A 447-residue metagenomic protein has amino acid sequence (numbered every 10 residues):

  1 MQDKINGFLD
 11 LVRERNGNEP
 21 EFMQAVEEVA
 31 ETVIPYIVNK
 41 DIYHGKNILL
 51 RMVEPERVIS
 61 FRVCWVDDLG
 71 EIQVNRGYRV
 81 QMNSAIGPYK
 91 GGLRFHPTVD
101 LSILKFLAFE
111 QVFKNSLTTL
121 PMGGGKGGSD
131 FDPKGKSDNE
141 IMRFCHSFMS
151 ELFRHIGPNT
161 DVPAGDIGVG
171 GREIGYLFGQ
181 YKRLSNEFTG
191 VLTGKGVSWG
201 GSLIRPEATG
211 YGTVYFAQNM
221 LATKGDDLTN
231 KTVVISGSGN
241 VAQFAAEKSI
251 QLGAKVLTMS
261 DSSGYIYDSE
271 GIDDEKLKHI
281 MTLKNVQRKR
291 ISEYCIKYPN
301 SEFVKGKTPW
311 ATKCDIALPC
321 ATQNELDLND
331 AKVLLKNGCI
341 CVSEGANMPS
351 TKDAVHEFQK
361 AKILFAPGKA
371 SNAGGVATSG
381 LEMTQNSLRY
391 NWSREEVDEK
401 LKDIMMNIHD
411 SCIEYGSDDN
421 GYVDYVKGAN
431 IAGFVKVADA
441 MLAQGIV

Functional and structural regions predicted by a protein language model:
M1-L203, K436-G445: N-terminal ligand-binding/catalytic initiation module
Q2-A25, M220, L335-V447: Adenosine-phosphate binding glycine-rich loop
D3, G17-Q24, E28, Y43 (+23 more regions): Conserved active-site and cofactor/substrate-binding residues in soluble primary-metabolism enzymes
V33, L104-L107, L177, T213-L221 (+4 more regions): Buried hydrophobic packing segments
Y78-R79, P121, G128, T160-D161 (+8 more regions): Structural motif
F106, T160-A164, E187-L192, I235 (+6 more regions): General beta-strand structural signal in soluble alpha/beta enzymes
T193-G196, G201-K313: Glycine-rich phosphate/diphosphate-binding loop of Rossmann-like nucleotide-binding domains
G264-F365, A370: Rossmann-like adenosine-cofactor binding region
